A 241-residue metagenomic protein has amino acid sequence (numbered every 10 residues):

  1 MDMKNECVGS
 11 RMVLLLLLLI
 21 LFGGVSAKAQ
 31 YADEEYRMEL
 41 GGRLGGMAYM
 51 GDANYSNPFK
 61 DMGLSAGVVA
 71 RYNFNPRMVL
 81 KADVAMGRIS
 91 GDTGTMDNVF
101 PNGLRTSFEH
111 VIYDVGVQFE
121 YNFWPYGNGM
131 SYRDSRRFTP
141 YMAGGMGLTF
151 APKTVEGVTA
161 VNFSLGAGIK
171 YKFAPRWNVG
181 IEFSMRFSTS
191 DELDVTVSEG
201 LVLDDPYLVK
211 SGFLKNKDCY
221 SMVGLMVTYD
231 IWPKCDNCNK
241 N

Functional and structural regions predicted by a protein language model:
M1-E35, I231-N241: Cleavable N-terminal export/targeting peptides
A27-R71, M222-N237: Short glycine/proline- and aromatic-enriched beta-strand/turn motifs that initiate or cap beta-hairpins
E35, N73-R77, W124-Y126, K172-A174 (+1 more regions): Outer-membrane beta-barrel channels and translocator barrels
Y36, K60-L64, V111-V115, R136-F138 (+2 more regions): Residues that define the transmembrane beta-barrel architecture of outer-membrane proteins
G42-G46, V68-Y72, V117-Y121, G144-L148 (+3 more regions): Residues on the lipid-exposed face of transmembrane beta-strands in outer-membrane beta-barrel proteins
D52-N57, T93-V99, M130-R133, K153-T159 (+2 more regions): Outer-membrane beta-barrel translocator domains and adjoining extracellular loop/strand segments of Gram-negative
P76-T154, G224, I231: Gram-negative (and chloroplast) outer-membrane scaffold detector with strong preference for beta-barrel transmembrane
A174-N241: Predominantly the C-terminal beta-signal and adjacent terminal strand-loop region of outer-membrane beta-barrel
